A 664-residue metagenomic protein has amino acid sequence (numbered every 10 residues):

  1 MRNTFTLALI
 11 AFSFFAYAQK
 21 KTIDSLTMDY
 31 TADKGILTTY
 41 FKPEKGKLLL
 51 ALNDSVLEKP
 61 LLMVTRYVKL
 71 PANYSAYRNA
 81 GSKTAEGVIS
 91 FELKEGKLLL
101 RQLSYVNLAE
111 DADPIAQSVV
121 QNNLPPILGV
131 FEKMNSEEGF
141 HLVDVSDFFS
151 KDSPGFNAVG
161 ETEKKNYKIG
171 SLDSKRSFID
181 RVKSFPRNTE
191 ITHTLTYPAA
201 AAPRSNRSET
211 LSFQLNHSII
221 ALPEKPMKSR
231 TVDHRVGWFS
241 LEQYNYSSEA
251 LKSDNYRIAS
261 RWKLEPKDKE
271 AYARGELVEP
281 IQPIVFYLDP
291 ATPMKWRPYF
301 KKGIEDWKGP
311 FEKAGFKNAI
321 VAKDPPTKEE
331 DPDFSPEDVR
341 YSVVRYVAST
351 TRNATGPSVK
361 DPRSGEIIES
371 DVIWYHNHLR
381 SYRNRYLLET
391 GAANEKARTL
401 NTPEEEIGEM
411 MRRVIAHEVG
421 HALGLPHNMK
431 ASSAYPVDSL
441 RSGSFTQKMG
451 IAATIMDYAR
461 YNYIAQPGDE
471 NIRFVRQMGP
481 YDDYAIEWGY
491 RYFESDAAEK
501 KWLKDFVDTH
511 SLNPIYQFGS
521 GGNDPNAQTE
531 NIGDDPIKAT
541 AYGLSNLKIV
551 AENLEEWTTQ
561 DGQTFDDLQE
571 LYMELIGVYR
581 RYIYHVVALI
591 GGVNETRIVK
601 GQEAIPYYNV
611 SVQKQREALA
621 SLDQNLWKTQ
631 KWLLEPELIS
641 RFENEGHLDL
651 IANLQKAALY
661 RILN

Functional and structural regions predicted by a protein language model:
M1-K20: Bacterial Sec-dependent N-terminal signal peptides
Q19-T292, P310, A314, P325-Y382 (+3 more regions): Auxiliary tRNA-acceptor-end handling modules of aminoacyl-tRNA synthetases
S55, S82, S253, P290 (+6 more regions): Soluble non-cytosolic domains of exported or imported proteins
L57, K295-A319: Zn2+-dependent metallopeptidase catalytic core
E305-F316, G420-H421, L425, Y461 (+2 more regions): Sec-exported extracytoplasmic/periplasmic mature domains
D324-V347, E409-A465: The catalytic-center signature of Zn2+-dependent metalloproteases
T355, K360, E366-W374, R412-L423 (+3 more regions): Extended catalytic-interface subdomain
S432-N664: Conserved catalytic/binding loops enriched for acidic/polar residues
